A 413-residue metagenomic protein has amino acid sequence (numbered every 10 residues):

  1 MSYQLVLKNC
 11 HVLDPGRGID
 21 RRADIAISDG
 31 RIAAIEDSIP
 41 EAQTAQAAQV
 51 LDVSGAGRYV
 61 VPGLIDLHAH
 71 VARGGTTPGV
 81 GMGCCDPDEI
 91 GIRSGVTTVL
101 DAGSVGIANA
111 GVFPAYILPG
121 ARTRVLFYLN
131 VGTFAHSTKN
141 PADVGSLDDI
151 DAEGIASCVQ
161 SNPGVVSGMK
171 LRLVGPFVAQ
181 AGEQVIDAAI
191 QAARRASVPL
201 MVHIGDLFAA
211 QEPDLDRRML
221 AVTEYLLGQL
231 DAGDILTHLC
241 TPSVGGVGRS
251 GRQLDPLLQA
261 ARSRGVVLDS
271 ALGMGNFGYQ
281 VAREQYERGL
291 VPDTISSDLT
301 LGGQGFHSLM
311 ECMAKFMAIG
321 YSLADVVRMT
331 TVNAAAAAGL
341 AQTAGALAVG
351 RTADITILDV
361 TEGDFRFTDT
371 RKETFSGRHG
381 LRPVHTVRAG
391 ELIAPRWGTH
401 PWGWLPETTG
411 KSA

Functional and structural regions predicted by a protein language model:
M1-P62: Histidine-rich, glycine-flanked metal-binding segment
G55-G120: Metal-associated gating/positioning segment near the N- to mid-region
G63-A69, V99-D101, V125-L129, S167-L171 (+4 more regions): Hydrophobic faces of well-ordered beta-strands that scaffold small-molecule active sites in alpha/beta enzyme cores
H70-A72, T76, S104-V105, N130-F134 (+5 more regions): Active-site beta-loop-alpha junctions enriched in small/polar residues
A72-G75, D86, S94-L100, S104-V105 (+2 more regions): Metal-cofactor-binding active-site regions of metalloenzymes
V112, I150-L268, N276-P292: Histidine/acidic residue-rich metal-binding segments in metalloenzymes
Q280-T361: His/Asp/Glu-enriched, well-ordered alpha-helical/loop segment that forms or immediately abuts the divalent-metal
T352-P406: C-terminal cap of metal-dependent C-N hydrolases
